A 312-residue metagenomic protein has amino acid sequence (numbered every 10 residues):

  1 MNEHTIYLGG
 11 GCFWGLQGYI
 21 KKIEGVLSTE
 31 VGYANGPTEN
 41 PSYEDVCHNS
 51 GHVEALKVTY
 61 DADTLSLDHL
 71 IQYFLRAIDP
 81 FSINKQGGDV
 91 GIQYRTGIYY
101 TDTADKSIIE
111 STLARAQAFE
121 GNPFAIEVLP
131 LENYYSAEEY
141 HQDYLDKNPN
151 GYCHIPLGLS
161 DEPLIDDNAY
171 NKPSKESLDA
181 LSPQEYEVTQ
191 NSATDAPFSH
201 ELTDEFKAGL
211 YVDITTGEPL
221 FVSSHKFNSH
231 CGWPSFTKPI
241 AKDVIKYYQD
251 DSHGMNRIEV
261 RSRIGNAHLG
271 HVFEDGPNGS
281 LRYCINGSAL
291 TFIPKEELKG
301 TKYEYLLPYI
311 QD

Functional and structural regions predicted by a protein language model:
M1-D312: Flexible coil/turn and secondary-structure edge motifs
